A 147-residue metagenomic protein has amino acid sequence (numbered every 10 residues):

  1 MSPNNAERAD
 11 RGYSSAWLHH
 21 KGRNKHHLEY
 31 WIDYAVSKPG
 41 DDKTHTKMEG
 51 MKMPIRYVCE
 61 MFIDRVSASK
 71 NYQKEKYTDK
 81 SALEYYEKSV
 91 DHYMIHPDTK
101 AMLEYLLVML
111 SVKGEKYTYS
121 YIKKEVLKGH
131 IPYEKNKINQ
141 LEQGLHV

Functional and structural regions predicted by a protein language model:
M1-I95: Divalent metal-dependent catalytic cores for phosphoryl transfer on phosphate-bearing substrates
S89-V147: Charged phosphate-binding loop/patch that engages nucleotide di/tri-phosphates or the phosphate backbone of nucleic
